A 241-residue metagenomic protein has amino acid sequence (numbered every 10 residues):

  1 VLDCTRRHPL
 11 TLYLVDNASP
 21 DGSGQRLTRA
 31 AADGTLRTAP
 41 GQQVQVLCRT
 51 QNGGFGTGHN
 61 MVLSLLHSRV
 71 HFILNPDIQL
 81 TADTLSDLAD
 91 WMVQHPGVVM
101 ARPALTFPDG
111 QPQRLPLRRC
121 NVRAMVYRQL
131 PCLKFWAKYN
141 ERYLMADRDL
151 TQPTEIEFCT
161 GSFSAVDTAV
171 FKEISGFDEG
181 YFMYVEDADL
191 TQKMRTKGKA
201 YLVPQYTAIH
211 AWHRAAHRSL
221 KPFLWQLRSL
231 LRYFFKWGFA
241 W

Functional and structural regions predicted by a protein language model:
V1-P9: Short, acidic, metal-binding catalytic loop of nucleotide-sugar glycosyltransferases
P9-A18, Q45-R49: Short beta-strand/loop segment that forms part of the nucleotide-sugar
D16-L27, Q51: A conserved acidic beta->alpha catalytic loop
C48-L66: Glycine-rich, basic loop-to-helix element that forms the pyrophosphate-binding segment of sugar-nucleotide handling
H71: Short aromatic/hydrophobic "clamp" motif used to bind/position activated sugar donors
T81-L115: Conserved donor NDP-sugar-binding/catalytic core segment of glycosyltransferases
C120-I156: Short, flexible, basic/aromatic active-site loop/helix in glycosyltransferases
D149-T151, E157-T207: A short, conserved alpha-helix in the catalytic core of glycosyltransferases
